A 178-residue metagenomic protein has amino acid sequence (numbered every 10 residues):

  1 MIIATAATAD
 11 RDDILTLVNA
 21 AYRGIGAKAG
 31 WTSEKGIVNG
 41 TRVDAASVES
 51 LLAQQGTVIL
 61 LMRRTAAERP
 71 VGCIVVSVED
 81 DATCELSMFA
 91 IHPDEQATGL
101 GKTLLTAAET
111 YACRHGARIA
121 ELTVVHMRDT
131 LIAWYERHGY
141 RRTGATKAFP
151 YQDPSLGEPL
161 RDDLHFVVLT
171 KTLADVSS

Functional and structural regions predicted by a protein language model:
I2-T16, R23-I25: A short beta-loop-alpha structural element at the N-terminal edge of CoA-dependent acyl/N-acetyltransferase catalytic
A7, S77, H92, Q96 (+1 more regions): Residue-level recognition of the GNAT/N-acetyltransferase active site
N19-V48: Conserved GNAT-fold acetyl-CoA-binding loop/helix
V43-L61, E85, D162-H165: A short helix-loop-beta-strand connector motif used in the catalytic cores of GNAT acetyltransferases and, in some
L61, E68-S77, E85-A90: Conserved beta-strand in the GNAT
I91, A97-T110, R137: Conserved acetyl-CoA-binding loop-helix of GNAT-fold acetyltransferases
R118, V125-I132, H138, K147-S178: C-terminal "cap" of GNAT-fold acetyltransferases
